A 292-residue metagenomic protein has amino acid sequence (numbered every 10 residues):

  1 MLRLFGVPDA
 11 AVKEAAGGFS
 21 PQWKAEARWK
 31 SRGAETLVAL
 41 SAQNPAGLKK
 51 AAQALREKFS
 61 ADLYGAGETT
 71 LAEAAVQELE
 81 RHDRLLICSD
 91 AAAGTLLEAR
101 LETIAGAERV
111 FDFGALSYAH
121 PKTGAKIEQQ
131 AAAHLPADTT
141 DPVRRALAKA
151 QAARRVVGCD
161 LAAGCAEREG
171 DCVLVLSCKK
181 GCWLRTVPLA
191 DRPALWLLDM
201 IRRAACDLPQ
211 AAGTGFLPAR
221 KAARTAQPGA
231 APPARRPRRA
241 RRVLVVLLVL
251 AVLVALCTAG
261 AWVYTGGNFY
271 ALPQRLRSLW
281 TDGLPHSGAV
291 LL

Functional and structural regions predicted by a protein language model:
M1-G33, L48: Accessory alpha-helical/coil subdomains and C-terminal extensions that flank or cap enzyme catalytic cores
L4-G6, V38-N44: Short beta-strand-to-loop capping motifs
A16-G17, E26-W29, A75-Q77, Q151-A152 (+1 more regions): A generic local secondary-structure boundary/capping motif
S31-T36, E169: Short Gly/Ser/Thr- and Asp/Glu-enriched loop/turn motifs at secondary-structure junctions
G47-R224, P228: Short alpha-helical segments enriched in small residues
R224-A240: N-terminal Lys/Arg-rich, disordered targeting/topogenic segments
R236-V252: N-terminal Sec-pathway targeting helices
C257-L292: N-terminal hydrophobic targeting segments that direct proteins to the cell envelope
